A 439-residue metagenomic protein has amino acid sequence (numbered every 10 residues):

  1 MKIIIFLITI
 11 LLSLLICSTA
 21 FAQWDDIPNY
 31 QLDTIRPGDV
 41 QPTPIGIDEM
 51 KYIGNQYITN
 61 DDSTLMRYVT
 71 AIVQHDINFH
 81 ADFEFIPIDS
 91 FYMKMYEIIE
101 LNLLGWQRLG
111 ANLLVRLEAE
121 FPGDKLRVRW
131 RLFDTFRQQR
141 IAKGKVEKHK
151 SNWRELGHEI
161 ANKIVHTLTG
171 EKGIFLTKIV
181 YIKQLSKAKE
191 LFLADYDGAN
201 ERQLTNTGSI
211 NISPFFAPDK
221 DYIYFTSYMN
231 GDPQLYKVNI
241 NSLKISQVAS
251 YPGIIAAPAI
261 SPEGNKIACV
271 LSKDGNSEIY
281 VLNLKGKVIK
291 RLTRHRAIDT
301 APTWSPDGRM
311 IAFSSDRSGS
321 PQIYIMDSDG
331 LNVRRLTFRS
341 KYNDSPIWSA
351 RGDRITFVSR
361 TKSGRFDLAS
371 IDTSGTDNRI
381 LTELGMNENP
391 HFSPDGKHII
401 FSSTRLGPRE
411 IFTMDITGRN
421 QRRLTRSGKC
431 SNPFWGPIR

Functional and structural regions predicted by a protein language model:
I27-L103, V115: Short beta-strand->alpha-helix linker/helix-N-cap micro-motif that forms a surface specificity/interaction loop
S90-F91, D195-I210, N239-A256, L282-I298 (+3 more regions): Multi-bladed beta-propeller domains
E97-K163: Amphipathic beta-strand/beta-sheet edge segments enriched in Tyr/Trp
K125-R127, K187-F192, D232-Y236, N276-Y280 (+3 more regions): Structural motif
I174-F175, P218-D219, P262-E263, P306-D307 (+3 more regions): Residue-level detector of Asp-centered blade-edge/turn motifs that repeat once per structural unit in beta-propeller
I179, I223, G264-I267, G308-I311 (+2 more regions): Hydrophobic beta-strand positions that form the internal "hydrophobic ladder" of WD40/Gbeta-like beta-propeller blades
